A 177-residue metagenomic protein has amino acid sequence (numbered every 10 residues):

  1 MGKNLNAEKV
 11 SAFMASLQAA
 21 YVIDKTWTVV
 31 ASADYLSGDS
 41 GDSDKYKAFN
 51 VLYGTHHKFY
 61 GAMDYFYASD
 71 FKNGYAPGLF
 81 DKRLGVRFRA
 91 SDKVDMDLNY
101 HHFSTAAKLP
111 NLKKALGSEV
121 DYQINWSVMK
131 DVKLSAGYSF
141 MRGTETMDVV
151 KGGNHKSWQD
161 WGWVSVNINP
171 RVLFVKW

Functional and structural regions predicted by a protein language model:
M1-K3, A33-D39, Y100-A106, F140-T144 (+1 more regions): Transmembrane beta-strands of outer-membrane beta-barrel pores
M1-R89, D95, V149: Extracellular/periplasmic loop regions
F13-L17, F80-L84, S118-Y122, D160-I168: Hydrophobic, lipid-facing positions within transmembrane beta-strands of outer-membrane proteins
T26-V29, D92-L98, W126, K130-A136 (+1 more regions): Repeated loop/turn-to-beta-strand initiation elements of outer-membrane beta-barrel proteins
Y46-L52, K114-G117, K151-S157: Flexible, surface-exposed loop regions and adjacent strand-edge segments of Gram-negative outer-membrane beta-barrel
F66, S157-W177: Outer-membrane beta-barrel "beta-signal"
G74-D81, G85-E119, S127: Outer-membrane beta-barrel transmembrane domain signature
K130-S157, P170-F174: C-terminal beta-signal and adjacent terminal beta-strands/loops of Gram-negative outer-membrane beta-barrel proteins
